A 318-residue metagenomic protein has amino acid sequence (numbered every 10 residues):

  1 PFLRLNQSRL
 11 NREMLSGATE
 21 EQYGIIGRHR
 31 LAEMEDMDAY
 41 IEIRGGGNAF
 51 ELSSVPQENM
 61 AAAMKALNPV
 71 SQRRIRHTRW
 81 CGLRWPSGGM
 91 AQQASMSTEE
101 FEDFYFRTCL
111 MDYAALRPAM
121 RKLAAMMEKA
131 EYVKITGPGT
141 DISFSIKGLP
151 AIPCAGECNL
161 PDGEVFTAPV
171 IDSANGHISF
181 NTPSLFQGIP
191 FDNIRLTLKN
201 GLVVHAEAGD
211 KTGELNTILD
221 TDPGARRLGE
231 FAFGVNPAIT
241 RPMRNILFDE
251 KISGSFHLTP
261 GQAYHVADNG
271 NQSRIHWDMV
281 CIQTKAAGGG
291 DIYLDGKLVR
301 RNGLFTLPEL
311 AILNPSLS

Functional and structural regions predicted by a protein language model:
P1-N175, I312-P315: Active-site bordering "gate/hinge" segments that shape substrate access to catalytic or cofactor-binding pockets
F2-R4, T136-P138, S145-K147, N181 (+5 more regions): Generic beta-strand/beta-sheet core signal
G46-N48, S87, T140, L149 (+7 more regions): Short, glycine-/Ser/Thr-/acidic-enriched flexible segments
M126-E128, I171, Q187-P190, G224 (+2 more regions): Short solvent-exposed loop/turn micro-motifs enriched in small/polar/acidic residues
Y132-I135, I194, V204, G288-L298: Short polybasic amphipathic segments
I171-T217: Long, well-ordered mid-to-C-terminal structural blocks that present hydrophobic/aromatic surfaces
H205-N269: Dual-mode signal for accessory low-complexity, basic/Gly-rich regions
R244-L317: Internal helix-turn-beta structural module
